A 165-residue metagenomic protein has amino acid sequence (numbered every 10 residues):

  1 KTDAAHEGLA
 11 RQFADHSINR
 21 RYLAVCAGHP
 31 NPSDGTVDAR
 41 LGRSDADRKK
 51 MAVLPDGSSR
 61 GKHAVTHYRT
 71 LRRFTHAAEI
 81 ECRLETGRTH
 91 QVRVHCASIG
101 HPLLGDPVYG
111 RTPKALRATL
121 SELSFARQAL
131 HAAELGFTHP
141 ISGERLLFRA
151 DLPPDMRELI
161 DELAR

Functional and structural regions predicted by a protein language model:
K1-R165: RNA pseudouridine synthases
